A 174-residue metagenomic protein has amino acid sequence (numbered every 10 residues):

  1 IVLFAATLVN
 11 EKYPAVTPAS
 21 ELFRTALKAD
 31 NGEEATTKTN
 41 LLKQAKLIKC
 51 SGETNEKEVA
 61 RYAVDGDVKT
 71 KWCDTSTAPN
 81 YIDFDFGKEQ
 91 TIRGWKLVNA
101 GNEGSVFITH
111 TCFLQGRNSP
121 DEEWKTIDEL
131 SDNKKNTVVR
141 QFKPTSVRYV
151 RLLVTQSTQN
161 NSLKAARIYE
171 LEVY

Functional and structural regions predicted by a protein language model:
I1-L27, T37-I48: Extended hydrophobic/Leu-rich segments
F4, N10-L22, E58-T126, D132-Y174: Aromatic, loop-rich ligand-recognition surfaces of beta-strand-rich domains
L27-D65: Predominantly extracellular/luminal regions of secreted and cell-surface proteins, especially disulfide-bonded
